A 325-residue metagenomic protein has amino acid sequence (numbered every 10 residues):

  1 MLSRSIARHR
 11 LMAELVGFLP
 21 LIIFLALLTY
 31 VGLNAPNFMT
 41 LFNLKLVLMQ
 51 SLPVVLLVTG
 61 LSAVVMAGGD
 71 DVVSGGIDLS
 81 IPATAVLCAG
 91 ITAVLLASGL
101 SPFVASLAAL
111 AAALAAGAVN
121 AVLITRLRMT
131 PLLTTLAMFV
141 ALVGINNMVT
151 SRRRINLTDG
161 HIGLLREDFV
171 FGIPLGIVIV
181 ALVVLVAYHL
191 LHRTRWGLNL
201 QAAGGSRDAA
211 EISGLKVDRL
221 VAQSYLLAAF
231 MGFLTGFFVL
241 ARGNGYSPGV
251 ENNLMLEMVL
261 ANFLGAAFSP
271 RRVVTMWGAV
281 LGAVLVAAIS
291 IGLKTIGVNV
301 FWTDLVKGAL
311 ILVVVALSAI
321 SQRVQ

Functional and structural regions predicted by a protein language model:
M1-T29, F42, I212, K216-R219 (+1 more regions): Cytosolic-side transmembrane-helix boundaries in multi-pass membrane proteins
I6-R8, A67-S74, A115-L157, R193-R195 (+2 more regions): Short loop segments and helix-boundary regions at transmembrane helix junctions of multi-pass inner-membrane proteins
Y30-V31, A35, F42-S98, L127 (+3 more regions): Single transmembrane alpha-helix segments in multi-pass membrane proteins
S51-L61, A83, L87, A111 (+6 more regions): Hydrophobic alpha-helical segments embedded in the membrane of multi-pass proteins
G68-D71, G232, R242-G308: Transmembrane alpha-helical segments in multi-pass inner-membrane proteins
L96-F139, L185, L281-L285: Alpha-helical transmembrane segments within multi-pass membrane transporters and channels
S101, A115-A116, F171-S247: Helix-loop-helix "hairpin" substructures at the membrane interface of multi-pass membrane proteins
L127, P131-R193, L220-Q223, R242-E251: Transmembrane helix-bundle core of multi-pass membrane transporters and related energy-transducing complexes
